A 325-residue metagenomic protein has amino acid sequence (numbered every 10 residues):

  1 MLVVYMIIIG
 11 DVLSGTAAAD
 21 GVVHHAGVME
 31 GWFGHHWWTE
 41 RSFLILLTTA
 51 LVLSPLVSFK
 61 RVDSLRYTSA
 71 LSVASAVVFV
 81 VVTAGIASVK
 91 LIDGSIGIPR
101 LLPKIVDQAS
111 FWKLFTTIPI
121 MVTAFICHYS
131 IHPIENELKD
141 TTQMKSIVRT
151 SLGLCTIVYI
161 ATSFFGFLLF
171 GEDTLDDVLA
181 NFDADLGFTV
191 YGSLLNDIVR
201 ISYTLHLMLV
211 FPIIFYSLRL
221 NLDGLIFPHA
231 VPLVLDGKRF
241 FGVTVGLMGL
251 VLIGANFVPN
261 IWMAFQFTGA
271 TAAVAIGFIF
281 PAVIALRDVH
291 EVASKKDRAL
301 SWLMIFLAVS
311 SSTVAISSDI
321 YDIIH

Functional and structural regions predicted by a protein language model:
V3-I45, T68-S72, F79-A273, F280-S301 (+1 more regions): Membrane-interfacial loop- and helix-cap regions that link adjacent transmembrane helices in polytopic membrane proteins
T49-S58, P281: Central hydrophobic cores of alpha-helical transmembrane segments in multi-pass inner-membrane proteins across all
P55-V57, V62, E291: C-terminal transmembrane-helix exit sites in multi-pass transporters
S301-S310: Alpha-helical transmembrane segments and their immediate juxtamembrane flanks in integral membrane proteins
